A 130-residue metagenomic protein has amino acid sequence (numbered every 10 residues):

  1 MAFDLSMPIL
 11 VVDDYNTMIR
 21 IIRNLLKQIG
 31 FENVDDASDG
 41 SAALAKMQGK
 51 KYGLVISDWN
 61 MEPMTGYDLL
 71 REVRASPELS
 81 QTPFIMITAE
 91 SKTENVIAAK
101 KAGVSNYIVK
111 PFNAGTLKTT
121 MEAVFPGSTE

Functional and structural regions predicted by a protein language model:
N16-D35: Two-component/phosphorelay signaling modules centered on CheY-like receiver
R23, D68, S91-N106: Alpha4 helix (beta4-alpha4-beta5 surface) of REC/receiver domains from two-component response regulators
D36-A45, G66: Helix N-cap/capping motif at the beta->alpha junctions
A45, Y67-S80: Short amphipathic alpha-helix used as the core "switch/output" element in two-component signaling
K51-I56: Active-site beta3 strand of CheY-like receiver
M61: Receiver (REC) domain active-site loop signature in two-component systems and cognate sites in sensor histidine kinases
F112-M121: C-terminal output helix
